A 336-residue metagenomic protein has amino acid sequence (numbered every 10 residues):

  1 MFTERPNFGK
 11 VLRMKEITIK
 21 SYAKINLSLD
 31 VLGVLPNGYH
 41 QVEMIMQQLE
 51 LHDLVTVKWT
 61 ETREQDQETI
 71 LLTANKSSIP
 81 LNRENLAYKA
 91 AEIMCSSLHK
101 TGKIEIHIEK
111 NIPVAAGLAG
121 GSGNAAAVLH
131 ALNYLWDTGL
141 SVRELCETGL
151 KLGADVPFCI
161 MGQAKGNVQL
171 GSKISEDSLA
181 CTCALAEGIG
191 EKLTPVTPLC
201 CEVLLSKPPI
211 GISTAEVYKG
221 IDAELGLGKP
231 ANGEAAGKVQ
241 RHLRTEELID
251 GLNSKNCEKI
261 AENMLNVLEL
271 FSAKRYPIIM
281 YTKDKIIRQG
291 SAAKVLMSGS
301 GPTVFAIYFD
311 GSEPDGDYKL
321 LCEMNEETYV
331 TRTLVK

Functional and structural regions predicted by a protein language model:
F2, F8-A116, Y134-R143, L170 (+2 more regions): ATP-binding N-lobe of GHMP and related small-molecule kinases
T18, L54, C183-L185, V203-L205 (+1 more regions): Conserved hydrophobic/aromatic beta-strand scaffold that supports enzyme active sites
L29, D53-V57, D155-I160, K165 (+1 more regions): Short beta-strand scaffold segments in enzyme catalytic cores
L32, I307-D310: Residue-level recognition of strand-loop junctions within catalytic nucleotide-signaling folds
H107-W136, G153-F158, K294-Y308: Glycine/serine-rich anion-binding loops at beta->alpha junctions that coordinate negatively charged ligand groups
L129-G188: Contiguous, small/hydrophobic- and glycine-enriched helical/loop subdomains that border and often "cap" functional
Q169-K294, S312-K336: Conserved, helical-rich catalytic subdomain that frames metal- and/or nucleotide-binding sites in enzyme alpha/beta
